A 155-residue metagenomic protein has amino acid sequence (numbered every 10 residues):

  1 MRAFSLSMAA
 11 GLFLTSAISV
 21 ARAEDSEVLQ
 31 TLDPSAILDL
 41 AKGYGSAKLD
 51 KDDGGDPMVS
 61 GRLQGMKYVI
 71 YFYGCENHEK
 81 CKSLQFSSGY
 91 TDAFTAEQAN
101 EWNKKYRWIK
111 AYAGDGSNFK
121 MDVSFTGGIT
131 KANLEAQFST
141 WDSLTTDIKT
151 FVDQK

Functional and structural regions predicted by a protein language model:
M1-S5: Positively charged n-region of N-terminal signal peptides that target proteins for export
S7-S16: Bacterial N-terminal signal peptides
I18-A23: Sec/Tat signal peptide C-region and signal peptidase I cleavage site
E24-H78: N-terminal secretory signal peptides
D25-E27, K80-K120: Short, internal acidic amphipathic alpha-helical interface segments that mediate docking to partner proteins
K42-S46, T146-D153: Sec-exported extracytoplasmic/periplasmic mature domains
D53, L63, F72-G74, S88-Y90 (+2 more regions): A mature extracytoplasmic/lumenal domain signature
R107-K149: A short, solvent-exposed beta-edge/loop patch
